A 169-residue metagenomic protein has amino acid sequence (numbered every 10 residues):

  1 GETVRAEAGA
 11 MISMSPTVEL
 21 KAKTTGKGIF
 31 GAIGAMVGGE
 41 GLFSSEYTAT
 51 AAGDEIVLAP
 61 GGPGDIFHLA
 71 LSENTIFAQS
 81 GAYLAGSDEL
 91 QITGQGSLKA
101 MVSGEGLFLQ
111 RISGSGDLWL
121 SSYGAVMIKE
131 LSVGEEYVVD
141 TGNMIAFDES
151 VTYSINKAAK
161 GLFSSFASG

Functional and structural regions predicted by a protein language model:
G1-G169: Phosphate/adenylate-binding glycine loop and adjacent helical scaffold
